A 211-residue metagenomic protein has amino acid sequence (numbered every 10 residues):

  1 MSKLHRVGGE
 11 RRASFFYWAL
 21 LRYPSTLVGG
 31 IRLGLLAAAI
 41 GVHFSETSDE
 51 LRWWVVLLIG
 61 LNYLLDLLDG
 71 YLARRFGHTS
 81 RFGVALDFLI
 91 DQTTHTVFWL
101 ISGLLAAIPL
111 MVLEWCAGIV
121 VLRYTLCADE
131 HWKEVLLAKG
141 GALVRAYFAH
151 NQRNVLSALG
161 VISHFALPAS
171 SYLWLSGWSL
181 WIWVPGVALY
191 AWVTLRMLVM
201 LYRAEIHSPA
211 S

Functional and structural regions predicted by a protein language model:
M1-G29, F88-S211: A feature for the membrane-embedded catalytic helix bundles of lipid/isoprenoid biosynthetic enzymes
R22-A85, F98-W115, S179-Y190: Membrane-embedded alpha-helical segments that form the functional core of polytopic membrane enzymes, especially those
